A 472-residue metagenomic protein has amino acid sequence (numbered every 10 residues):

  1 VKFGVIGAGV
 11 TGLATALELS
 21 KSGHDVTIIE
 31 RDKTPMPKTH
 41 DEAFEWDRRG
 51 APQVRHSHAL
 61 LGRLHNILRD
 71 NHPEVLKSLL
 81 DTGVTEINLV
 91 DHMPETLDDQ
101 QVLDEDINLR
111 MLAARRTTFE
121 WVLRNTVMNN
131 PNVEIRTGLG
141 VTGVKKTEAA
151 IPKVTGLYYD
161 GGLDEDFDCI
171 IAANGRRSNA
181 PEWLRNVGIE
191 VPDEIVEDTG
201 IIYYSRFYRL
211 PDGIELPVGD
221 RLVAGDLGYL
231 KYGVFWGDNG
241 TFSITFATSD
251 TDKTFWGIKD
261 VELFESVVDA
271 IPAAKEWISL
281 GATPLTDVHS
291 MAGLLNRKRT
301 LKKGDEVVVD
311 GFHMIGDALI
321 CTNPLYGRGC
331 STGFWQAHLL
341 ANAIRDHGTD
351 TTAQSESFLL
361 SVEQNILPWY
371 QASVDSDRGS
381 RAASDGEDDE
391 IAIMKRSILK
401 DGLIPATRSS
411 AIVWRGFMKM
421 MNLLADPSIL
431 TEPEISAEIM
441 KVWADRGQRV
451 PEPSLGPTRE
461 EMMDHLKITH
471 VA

Functional and structural regions predicted by a protein language model:
V1-T11, T27: Beta1/beta-strand and adjacent pyrophosphate-binding region of the FAD-binding site in flavoprotein oxidoreductases
S20-V54: Glycine-rich FAD pyrophosphate-binding loop
A43, G62-L109: A conserved beta-strand/loop capping segment in the N-terminal third of enzymes that catalyze redox or closely related
A59-L60, D106-N125, N179, F255-K259: Short beta-strand to alpha-helix junction loop
L97-R116, V154, A247-T251: Helix-loop-beta segment of a Rossmann-like dinucleotide-binding subdomain
N129-V267: Predominantly flavin-linked oxidoreductase catalytic cores and closely associated redox partners
T254-N365, W369: FAD/FMN-dependent oxidoreductases across multiple families
A341-A472: C-terminal helical "tail/cap" subdomain of flavin- and related membrane-associated enzymes
